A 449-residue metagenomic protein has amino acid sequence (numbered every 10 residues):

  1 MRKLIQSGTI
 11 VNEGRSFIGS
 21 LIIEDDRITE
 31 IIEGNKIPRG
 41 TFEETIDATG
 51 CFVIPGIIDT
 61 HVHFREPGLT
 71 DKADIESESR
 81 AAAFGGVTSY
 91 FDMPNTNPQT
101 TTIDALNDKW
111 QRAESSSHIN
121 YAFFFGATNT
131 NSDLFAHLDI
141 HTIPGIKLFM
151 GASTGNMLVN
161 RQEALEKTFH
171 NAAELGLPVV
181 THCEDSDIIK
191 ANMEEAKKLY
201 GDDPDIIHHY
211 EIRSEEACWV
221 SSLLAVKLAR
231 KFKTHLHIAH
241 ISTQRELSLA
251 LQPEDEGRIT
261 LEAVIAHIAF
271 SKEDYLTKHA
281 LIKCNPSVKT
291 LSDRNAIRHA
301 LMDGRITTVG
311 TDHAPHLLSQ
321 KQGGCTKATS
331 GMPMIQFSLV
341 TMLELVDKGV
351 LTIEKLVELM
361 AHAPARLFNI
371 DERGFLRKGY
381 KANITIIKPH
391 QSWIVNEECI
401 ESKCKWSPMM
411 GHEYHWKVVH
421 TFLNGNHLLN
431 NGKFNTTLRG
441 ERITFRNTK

Functional and structural regions predicted by a protein language model:
M1-L4, T9-P55: Histidine-rich, glycine-flanked metal-binding segment
G8, L21, D26, G50 (+15 more regions): Divalent metal-coordination and catalytic microenvironments
T49-S116: Metal-associated gating/positioning segment near the N- to mid-region
D92, A122-F125, H235-H240: Short catalytic-loop micro-motif centered on adjacent basic/acidic residues
Q111-A127: A glycine-rich helix N-cap at a beta->alpha junction
D133-V309: Histidine/acidic residue-rich metal-binding segments in metalloenzymes
D203-L223, L228-K233, M302-V309, A314-H390: His/Asp/Glu-enriched, well-ordered alpha-helical/loop segment that forms or immediately abuts the divalent-metal
G324, K378-T444: C-terminal cap of metal-dependent C-N hydrolases
